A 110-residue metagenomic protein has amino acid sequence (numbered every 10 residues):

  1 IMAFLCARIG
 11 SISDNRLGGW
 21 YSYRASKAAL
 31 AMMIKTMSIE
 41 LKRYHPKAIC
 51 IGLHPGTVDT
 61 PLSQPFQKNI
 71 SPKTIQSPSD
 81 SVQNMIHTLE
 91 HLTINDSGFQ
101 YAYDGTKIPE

Functional and structural regions predicted by a protein language model:
I1-Y44: Catalytic loop of short-chain dehydrogenase/reductase
F4, C50-G52: Conserved beta-strand scaffold in the Rossmann-like NAD(H)/NADP(H)-binding core of dehydrogenases/reductases
S13, H45, H54-Q67: Short beta-loop-alpha junction of Rossmann-like oxidoreductase domains
L17-W20, P65-N69: Short, glycine/charged-enriched secondary-structure capping and boundary segments
A28-T36, T57, D80, N84: Short amphipathic alpha-helical segments
Y44-K47, I94: Short helix-terminating capping/connector loops at secondary-structure junctions
G52, T60, K68-E110: C-terminal helical subdomain
